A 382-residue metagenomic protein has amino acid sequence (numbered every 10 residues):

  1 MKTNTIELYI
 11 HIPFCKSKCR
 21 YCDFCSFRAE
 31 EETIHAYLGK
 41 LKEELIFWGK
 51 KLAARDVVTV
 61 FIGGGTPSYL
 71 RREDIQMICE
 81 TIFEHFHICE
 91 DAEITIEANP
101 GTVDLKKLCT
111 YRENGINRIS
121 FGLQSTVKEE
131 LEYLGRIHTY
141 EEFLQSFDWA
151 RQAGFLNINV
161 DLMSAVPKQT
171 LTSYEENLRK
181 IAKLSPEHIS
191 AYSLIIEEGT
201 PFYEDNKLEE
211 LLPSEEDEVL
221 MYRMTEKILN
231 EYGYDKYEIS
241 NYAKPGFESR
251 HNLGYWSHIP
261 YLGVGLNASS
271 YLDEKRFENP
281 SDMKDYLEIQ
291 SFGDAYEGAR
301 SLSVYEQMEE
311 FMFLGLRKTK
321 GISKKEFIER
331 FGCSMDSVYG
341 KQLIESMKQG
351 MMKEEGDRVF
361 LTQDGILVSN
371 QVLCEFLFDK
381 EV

Functional and structural regions predicted by a protein language model:
T3-T5, S26-K50, D56-C333, E381: C-terminal scaffold of the Radical SAM
L8-H11: Short active-site neighborhood of thiol/selenol oxidoreductases, capturing the structured segment around
P13-S26: Local cysteine-cluster metal-coordination motifs and their immediate loop/turn environment, predominantly Fe-S cluster
C333-E345: Short amphipathic alpha-helical interaction segments
K348-D357: A short, conserved structural fragment
R358-T362: Minor-groove-contacting beta-hairpin "wing" of winged helix-turn-helix DNA-binding domains
D364-V382: Short, amphipathic alpha-helical interaction segments positioned at domain boundaries
